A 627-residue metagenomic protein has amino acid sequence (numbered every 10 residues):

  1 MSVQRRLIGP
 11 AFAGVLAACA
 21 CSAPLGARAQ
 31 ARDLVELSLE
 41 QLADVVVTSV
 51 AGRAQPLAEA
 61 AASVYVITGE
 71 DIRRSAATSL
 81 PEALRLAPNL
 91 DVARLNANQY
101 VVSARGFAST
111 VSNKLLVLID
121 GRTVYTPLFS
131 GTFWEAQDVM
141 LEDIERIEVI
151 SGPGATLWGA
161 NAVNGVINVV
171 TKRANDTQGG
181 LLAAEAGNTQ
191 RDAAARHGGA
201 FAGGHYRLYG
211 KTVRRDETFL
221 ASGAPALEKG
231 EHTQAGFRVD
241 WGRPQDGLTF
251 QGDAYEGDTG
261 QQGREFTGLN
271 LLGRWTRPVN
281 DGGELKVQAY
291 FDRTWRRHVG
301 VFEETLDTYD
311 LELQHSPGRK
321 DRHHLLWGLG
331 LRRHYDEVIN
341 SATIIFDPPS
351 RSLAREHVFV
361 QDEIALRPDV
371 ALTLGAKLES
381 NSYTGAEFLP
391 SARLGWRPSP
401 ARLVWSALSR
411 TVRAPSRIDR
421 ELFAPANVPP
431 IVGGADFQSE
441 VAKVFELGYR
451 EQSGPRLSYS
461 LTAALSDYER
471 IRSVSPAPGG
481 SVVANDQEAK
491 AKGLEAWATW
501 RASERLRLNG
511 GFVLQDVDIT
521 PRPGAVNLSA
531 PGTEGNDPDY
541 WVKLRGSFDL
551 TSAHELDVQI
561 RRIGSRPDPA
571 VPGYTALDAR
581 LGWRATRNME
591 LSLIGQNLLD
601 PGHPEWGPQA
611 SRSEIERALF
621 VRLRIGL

Functional and structural regions predicted by a protein language model:
A29-R73, P278: Short, acidic, small-residue-rich periplasmic hinge/interaction motif at the N-terminus of Gram-negative outer-membrane
T48-Y65, P81-T123, E145: Extracytoplasmic beta-strand/coil segments of soluble accessory domains associated with Gram-negative outer-membrane
T123-S151: Short acidic/polar hinge/loop motifs at secondary-structure boundaries that mediate gating or recognition
A155-T156, N168, D176-T177, R196-L269 (+1 more regions): Periplasmic-side early beta-strands and strand-to-turn transitions of outer-membrane beta-barrels
G198, D240, S406, T533-L627: Conserved C-terminal beta-signal and adjacent last beta-strands/turns of outer-membrane beta-barrel proteins
W241-Y255, E265-G385, G395-S399, L457-L465 (+2 more regions): Face-selective signature of the C-terminal outer-membrane beta-barrel domain
R264-V279, E304-T305, L353, L403 (+6 more regions): Outer-membrane beta-barrel signature, preferentially recognizing the C-terminal barrel domain of Gram-negative
A365-A371, S460, A464-D467, N485-R566: Gram-negative outer-membrane beta-barrel transporters
